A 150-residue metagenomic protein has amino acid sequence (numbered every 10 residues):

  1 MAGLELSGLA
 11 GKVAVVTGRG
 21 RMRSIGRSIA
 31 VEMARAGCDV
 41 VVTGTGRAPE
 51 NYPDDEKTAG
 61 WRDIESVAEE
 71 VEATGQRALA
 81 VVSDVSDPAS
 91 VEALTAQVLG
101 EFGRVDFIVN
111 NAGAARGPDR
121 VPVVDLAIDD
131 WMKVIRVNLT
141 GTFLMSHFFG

Functional and structural regions predicted by a protein language model:
G8-R47: Canonical Rossmann dinucleotide-binding motif of NAD(H)/NADP(H)-dependent dehydrogenases/reductases, specifically
C38-S66: Conserved glycine-rich Rossmann-like NAD(P)H-binding loop of the short-chain dehydrogenase/reductase
W61-R62, V82-L94, I128: The beta1-alpha1 cofactor-binding region of Rossmann-like NAD(H)/NADP(H)-dependent oxidoreductases
E69-P88: Rossmann-fold cofactor-recognition segment
N111-D119: Conserved NAD(P)H cofactor-binding loop of Rossmann-fold oxidoreductase domains
D119-V123, A127-M132: Substrate-binding pocket helix/loop in short-chain dehydrogenase/reductase
S146-H147: A short, exposed helix-loop element centered on a Lys and neighboring polar residues
